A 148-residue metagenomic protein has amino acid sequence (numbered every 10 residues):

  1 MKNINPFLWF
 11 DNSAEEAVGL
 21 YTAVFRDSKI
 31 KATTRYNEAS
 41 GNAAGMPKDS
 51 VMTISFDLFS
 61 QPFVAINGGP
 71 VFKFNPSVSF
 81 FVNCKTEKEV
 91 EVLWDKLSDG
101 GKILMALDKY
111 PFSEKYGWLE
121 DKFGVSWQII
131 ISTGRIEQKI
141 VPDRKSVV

Functional and structural regions predicted by a protein language model:
K2, K31, A65-N67, K88-D143: Vicinal oxygen chelate
I4-D11, P47, V51-D57, P70-K96 (+1 more regions): Vicinal oxygen chelate
L8-S60, K145-V148: Core segments of cupin and vicinal oxygen chelate
E15-A17, A65, F74: Intrinsically disordered, low-complexity acidic/polar segments
A39, G68-G69: Short, solvent-exposed loop/turn elements at beta->coil junctions and helix N-caps that rim active or binding pockets
A39-G41, F74, K115: Short secondary-structure boundary/hinge segments and terminal tails
P62-F63, V71: Active-site/binding-pocket entry motifs
